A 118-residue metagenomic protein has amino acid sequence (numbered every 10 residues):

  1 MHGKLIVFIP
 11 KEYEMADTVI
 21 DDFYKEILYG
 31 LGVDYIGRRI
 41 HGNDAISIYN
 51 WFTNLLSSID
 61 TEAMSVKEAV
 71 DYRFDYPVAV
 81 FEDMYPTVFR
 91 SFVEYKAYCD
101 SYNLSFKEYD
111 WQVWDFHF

Functional and structural regions predicted by a protein language model:
M1-F118: Acidic interaction surfaces
